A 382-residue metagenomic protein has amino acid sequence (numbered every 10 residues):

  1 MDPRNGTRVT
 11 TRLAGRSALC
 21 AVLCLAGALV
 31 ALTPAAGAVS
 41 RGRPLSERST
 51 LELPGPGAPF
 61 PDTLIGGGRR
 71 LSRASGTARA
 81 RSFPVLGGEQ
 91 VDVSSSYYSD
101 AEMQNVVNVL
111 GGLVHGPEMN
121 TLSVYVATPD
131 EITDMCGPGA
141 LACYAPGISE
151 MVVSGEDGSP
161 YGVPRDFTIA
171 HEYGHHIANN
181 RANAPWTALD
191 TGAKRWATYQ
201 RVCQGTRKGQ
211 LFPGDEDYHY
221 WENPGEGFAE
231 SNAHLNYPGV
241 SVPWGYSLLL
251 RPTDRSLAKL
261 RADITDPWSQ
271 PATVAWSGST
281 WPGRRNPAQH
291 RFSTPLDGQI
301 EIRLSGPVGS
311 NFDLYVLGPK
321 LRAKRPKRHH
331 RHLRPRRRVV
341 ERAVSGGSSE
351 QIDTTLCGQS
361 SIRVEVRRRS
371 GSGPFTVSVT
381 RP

Functional and structural regions predicted by a protein language model:
M1-A14: N-terminal secretory signal peptides that target proteins for export/translocation
A18-A31: Bacterial N-terminal signal peptides
A28-E52: C-terminal region of N-terminal signal peptides and the immediate post-cleavage residues of exported proteins
P84-G147: Auxiliary, metal-adjacent structural segments of Zn-dependent hydrolase domains
E150-A170, D217-Y220: Short pre-active-site segment immediately N-terminal to the catalytic Zn-binding motif
V163, Y173-G192: Catalytic Zn2+-binding segment of zinc metalloproteases
W196-A275: Metalloprotease/metallohydrolase-associated module, dominated by Zn2+-dependent proteases
T280-S349, T354-P374, R381-P382: Acidic, Ser/Thr/Pro-rich low-complexity intrinsically disordered segments
